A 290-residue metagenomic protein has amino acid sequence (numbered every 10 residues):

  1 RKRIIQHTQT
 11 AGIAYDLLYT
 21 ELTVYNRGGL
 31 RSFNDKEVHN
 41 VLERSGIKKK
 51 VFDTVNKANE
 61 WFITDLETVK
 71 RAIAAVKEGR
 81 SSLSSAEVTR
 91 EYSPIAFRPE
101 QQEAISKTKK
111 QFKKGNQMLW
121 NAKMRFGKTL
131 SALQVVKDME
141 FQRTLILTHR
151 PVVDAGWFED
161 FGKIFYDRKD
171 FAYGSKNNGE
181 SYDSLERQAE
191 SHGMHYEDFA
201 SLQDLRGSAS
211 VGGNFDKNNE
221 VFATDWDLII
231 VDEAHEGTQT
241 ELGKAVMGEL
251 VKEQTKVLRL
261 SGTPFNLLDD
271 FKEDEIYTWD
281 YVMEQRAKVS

Functional and structural regions predicted by a protein language model:
K2-P99: Non-catalytic accessory segments flanking enzymatic or RNA/DNA-binding domains
A86-N121: Conserved pre-motif I regulatory segment
F112, N116, S191-M194, V211-D227 (+1 more regions): Short basic/glycine-enriched coil/helix segment immediately N-terminal to the Walker B
K113-V135: Walker A/P-loop
T129-F165: Conserved Walker A/P-loop ATP-binding site and its immediately adjacent core in helicase/helicase-like ATPase domains
Y166-G213: Inter-Walker segment of RecA-like/P-loop motor cores
L202-D204, N218-R259, T263-F265: SF2 helicase catalytic motif II
E273-S290: Interdomain hinge/linker at the junction between the two RecA-like core domains of SF2 helicases
